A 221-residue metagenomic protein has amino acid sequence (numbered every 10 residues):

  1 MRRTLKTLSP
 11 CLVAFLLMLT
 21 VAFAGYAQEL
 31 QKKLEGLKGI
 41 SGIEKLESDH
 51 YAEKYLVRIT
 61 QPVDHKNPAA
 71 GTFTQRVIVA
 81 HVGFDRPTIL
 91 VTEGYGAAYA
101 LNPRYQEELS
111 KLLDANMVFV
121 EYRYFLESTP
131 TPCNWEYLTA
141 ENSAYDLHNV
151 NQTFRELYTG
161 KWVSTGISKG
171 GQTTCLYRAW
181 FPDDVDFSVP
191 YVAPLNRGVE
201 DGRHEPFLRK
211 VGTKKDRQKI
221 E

Functional and structural regions predicted by a protein language model:
C11-A22: Bacterial N-terminal signal peptides
Y26-A115: Catalytic-loop region of hydrolases
S110-E127: Conserved alpha/beta-hydrolase
Y124-E136: Glycine-rich "HGGG/HGxG" loop immediately N-terminal to the catalytic nucleophile of the alpha/beta-hydrolase
Y137-E156: Alpha/beta-hydrolase active-site loop
Y158-S168: Alpha/beta-hydrolase fold nucleophile elbow
G171-P182: Short glycine-enriched nucleophile-adjacent loop and the immediately C-terminal alpha-helix near the catalytic center
V185-E221: A catalytic-pocket lid/entrance helix-loop region that shapes and gates access to the active site across common
